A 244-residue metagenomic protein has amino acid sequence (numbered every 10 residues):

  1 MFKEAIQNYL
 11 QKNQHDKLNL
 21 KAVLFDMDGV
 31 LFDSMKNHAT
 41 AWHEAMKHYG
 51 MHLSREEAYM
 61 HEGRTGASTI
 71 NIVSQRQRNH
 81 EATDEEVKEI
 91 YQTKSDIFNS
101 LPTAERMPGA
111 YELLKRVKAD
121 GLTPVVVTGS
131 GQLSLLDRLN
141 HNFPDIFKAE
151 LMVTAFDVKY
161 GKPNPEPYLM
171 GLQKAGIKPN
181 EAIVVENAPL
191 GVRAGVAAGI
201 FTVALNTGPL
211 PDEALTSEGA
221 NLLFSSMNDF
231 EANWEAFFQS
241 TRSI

Functional and structural regions predicted by a protein language model:
M1-K21, K115, G131-I244: Asp-based, Mg2+/Mn2+-dependent phosphohydrolase catalytic module
F2-E57: Active-site neighborhood of HAD-like aspartate-dependent phosphohydrolases
N8, S74-E112, D120: Metal-dependent phosphoesterase signature
K12-Q14, N19, N99-V126, L133: Short, acidic loop-to-helix structural element flanking the phosphoryl-transfer center in phosphate-processing enzymes
L31, R106, P124, V184-V185 (+1 more regions): Conserved SAM-binding loop
T40, A45-R78, S100: Alpha-helical substrate-recognition element adjacent to the catalytic core
K47, K118, V196: Anion (oxyanion) recognition and catalysis
H48-M51, R78-A82, F143-K148, G176: Short helix-capping segments at alpha-helix termini
